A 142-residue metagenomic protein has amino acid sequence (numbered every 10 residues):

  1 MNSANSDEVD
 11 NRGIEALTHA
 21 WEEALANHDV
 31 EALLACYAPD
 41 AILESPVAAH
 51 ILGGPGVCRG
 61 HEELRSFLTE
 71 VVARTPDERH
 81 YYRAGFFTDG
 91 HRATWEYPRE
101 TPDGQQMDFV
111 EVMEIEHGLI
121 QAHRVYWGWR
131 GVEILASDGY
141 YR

Functional and structural regions predicted by a protein language model:
M1-P39, Y140-R142: Short, low-complexity N-terminal intrinsically disordered segments enriched in polar/charged residues
N2, I14-T18, S45-A49, P76 (+1 more regions): Generic alpha-helix detector with strongest preference for long hydrophobic helices that associate with membranes
N2-V9, T69-R142: A beta-strand edge to alpha-helix "cap/lid" segment located at domain peripheries
N11, V30-A32, C36-T88: A solvent-exposed, acidic/Ser-Thr-rich amphipathic alpha-helical stretch
W21, L33-L34, A41, G60 (+4 more regions): Hydrophobic pocket/interface hotspot
